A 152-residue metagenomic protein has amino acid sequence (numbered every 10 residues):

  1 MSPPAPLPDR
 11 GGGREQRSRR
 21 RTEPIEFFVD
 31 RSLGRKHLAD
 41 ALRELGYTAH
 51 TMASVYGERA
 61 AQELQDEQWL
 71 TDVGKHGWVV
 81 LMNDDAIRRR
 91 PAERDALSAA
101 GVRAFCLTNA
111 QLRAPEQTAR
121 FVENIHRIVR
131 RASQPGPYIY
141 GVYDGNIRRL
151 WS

Functional and structural regions predicted by a protein language model:
M1-L45, S54-V55, A99, L107-S152: Non-catalytic interface/targeting segments
T48-Q65: Conserved BB-loop
L64-Q68, D95-A99, R120-V122: Short low-complexity, flexible loop/linker segments enriched in glycine and/or proline with clustered acidic
D66, V73-G74, V79-E93: Acidic, metal-binding active-site segment of PIN/NYN-like and related structure-specific nucleases
G74, R89-A100, F105-L112: Nuclease catalytic cores that cleave nucleic-acid phosphodiester bonds, predominantly acidic two-metal-ion
